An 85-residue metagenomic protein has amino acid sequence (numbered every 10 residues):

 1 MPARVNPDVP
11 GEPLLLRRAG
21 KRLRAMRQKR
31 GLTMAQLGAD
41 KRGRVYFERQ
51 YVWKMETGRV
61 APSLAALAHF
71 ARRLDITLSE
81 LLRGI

Functional and structural regions predicted by a protein language model:
P2-K29, S79: A short, Lys/Arg-rich alpha-helix, primarily the initiator
P10-G11, W53-M55: Short, contiguous strand/loop micro-motifs
G20, E56-G58: Periodic glycine anchor positions in long extracellular repeat architectures
K21, G31-L32, F47, P62-A65: Residue-level signal for the short linker/turn that defines the boundary of a DNA-recognition helix
R30-K54: Short alpha-helical DNA-recognition segment
K41, E56, A66, L82: DNA major-groove recognition helix of helix-turn-helix
S63-E80: DNA major-groove recognition helix of helix-turn-helix/homeodomain DNA-binding modules
